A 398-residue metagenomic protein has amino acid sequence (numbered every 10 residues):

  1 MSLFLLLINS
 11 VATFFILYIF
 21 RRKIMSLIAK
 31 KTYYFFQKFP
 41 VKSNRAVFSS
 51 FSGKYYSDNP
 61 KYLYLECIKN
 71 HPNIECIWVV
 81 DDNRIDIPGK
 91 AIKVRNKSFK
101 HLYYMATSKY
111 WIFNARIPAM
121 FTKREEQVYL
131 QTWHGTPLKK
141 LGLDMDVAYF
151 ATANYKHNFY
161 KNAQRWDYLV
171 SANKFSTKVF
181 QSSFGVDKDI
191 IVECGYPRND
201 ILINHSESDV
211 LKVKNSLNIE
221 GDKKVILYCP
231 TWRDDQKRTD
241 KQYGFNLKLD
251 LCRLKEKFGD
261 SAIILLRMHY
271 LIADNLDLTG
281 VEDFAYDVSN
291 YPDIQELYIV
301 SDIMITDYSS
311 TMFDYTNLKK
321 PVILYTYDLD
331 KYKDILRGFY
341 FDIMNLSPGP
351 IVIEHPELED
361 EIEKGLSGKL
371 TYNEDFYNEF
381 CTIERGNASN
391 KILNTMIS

Functional and structural regions predicted by a protein language model:
M1-V47, F51-S52: Membrane-proximal basic amphipathic "stem/tether" segments
S43-N44, Q127, K223-I226: Nucleotide donor/acceptor-binding cores
A46-H205: Active-site and donor-binding regions of nucleotide-sugar-utilizing enzymes
S57-H71, P197-L278, V352-E354, A388-N390: Conserved catalytic-core segment of nucleotide-activated headgroup transferases in glycan assembly
V94-Y110, R116, Y270-F313: Donor nucleotide-activated moiety binding/catalytic core segment of transferases that use nucleotide-activated donors
W111-K140, Y291-L336: A donor-sugar binding/catalytic signature common to diverse glycosyltransferases and related nucleotide-sugar
V281-D283, S310-F380: Catalytic binding pocket for nucleotide-activated donors in carbohydrate/polymer assembly enzymes
R385-S398: C-terminal alpha-helical cap of glycosyltransferases
